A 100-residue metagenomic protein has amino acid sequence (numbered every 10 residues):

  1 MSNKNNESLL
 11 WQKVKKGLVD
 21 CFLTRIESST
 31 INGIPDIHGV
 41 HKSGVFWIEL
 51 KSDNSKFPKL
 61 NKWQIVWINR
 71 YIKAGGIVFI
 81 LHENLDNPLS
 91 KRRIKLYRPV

Functional and structural regions predicted by a protein language model:
M1-S28: Acidic-basic catalytic patches of nuclease active cores, encompassing PD-(D/E)XK and other metal-cofactor nuclease
L18, Y71-I72: A generic structural signal for well-ordered alpha-helical segments
R25, E49, I80-H82: Structural signal for conserved beta-strand scaffold positions within catalytic alpha/beta enzyme cores
G33: Beta-rich catalytic cores
I37-G39, G44-N54: Conserved catalytic cores of phosphodiester-cleaving nucleases, focusing on short active-site segments
N54-I65: Active-site-adjacent loop/helix micro-motif of nuclease/hydrolase catalytic cores
I72-V100: Nucleic-acid nuclease catalytic cores
